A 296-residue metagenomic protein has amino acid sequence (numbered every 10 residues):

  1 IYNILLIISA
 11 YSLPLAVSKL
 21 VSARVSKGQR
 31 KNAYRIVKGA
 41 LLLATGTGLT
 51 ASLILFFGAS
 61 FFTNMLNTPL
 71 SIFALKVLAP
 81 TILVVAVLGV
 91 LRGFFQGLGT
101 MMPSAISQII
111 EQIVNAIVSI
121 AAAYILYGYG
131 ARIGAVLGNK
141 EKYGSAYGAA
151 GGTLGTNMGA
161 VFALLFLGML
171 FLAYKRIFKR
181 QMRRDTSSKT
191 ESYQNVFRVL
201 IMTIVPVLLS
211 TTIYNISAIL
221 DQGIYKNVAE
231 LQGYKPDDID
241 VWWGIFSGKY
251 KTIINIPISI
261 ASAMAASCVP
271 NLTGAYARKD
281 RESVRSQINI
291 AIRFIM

Functional and structural regions predicted by a protein language model:
I1-A10, I239-A261, A291-F294: Alpha-helical transmembrane segments of polytopic membrane transporters and translocases
Y11-S26, I258-R278: Helix-loop junctions and terminal segments of transmembrane helices in multi-pass membrane transport/translocation
K31-T45, F197-I201, S247, D280-M296: Interfacial transmembrane-helix starts/ends
T50-I72: Short membrane-interface helical motifs at transmembrane helix boundaries in multi-pass membrane transporters
T63-N64, L209-P257, G274: Helix-terminus/linker motif at the lipid-water interface of multi-pass membrane proteins
M65-L91: Alpha-helical transmembrane segments of multi-pass membrane proteins
A86-Q108: Membrane-interface junctions at transmembrane-helix termini in multi-pass inner-membrane proteins
S107-A121, Y129-R176: Hydrophobic alpha-helical transmembrane segments
